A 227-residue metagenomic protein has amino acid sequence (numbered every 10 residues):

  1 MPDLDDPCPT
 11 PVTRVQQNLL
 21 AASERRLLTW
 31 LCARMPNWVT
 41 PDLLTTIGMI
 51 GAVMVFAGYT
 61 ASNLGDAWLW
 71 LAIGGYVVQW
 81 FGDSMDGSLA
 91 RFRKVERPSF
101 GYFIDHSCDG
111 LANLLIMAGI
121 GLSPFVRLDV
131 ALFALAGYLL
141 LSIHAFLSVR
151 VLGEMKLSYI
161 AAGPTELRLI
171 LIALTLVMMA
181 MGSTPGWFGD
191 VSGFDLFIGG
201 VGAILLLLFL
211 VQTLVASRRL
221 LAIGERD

Functional and structural regions predicted by a protein language model:
M1-I73, G119-D227: Hydrophobic alpha-helical transmembrane segments
G74-A118, H144-S148, L214-V215: Acidic (Asp/Glu-rich) catalytic motifs at the cytosolic membrane interface
